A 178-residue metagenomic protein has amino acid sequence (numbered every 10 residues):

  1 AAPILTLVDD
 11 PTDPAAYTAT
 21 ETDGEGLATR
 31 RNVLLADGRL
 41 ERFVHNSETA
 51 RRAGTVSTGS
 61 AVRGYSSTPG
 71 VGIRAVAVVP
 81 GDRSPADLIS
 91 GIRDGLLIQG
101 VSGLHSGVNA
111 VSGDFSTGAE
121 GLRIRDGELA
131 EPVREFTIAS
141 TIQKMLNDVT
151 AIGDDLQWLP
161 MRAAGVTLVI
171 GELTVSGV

Functional and structural regions predicted by a protein language model:
A1-V178: Dual-mode signal for accessory low-complexity, basic/Gly-rich regions
